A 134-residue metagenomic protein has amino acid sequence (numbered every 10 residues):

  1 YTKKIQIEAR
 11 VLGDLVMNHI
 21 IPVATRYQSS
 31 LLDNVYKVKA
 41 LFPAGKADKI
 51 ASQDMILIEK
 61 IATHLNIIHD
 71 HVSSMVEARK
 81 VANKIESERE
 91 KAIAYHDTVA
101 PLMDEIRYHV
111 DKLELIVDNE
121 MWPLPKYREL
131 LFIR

Functional and structural regions predicted by a protein language model:
Y1-R134: C-terminal amphipathic alpha-helical interaction region
